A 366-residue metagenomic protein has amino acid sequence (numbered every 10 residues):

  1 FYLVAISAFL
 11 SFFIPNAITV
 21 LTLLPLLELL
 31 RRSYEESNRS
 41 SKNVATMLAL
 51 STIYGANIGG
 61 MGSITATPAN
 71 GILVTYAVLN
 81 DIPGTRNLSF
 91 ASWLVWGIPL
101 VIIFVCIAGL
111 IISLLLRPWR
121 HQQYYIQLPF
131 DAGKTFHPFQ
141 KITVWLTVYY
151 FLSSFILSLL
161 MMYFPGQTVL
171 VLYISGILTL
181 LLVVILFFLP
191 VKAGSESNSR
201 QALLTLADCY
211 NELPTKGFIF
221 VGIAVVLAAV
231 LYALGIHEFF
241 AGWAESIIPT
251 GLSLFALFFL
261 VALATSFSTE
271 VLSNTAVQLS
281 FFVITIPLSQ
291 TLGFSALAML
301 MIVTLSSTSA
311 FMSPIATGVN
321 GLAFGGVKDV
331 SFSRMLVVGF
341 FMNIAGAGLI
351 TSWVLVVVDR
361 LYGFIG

Functional and structural regions predicted by a protein language model:
F1-A5, T19, A49-L50, L94-I98 (+6 more regions): Hydrophobic alpha-helical transmembrane segments
F1-L27, T250-L288, L292, A296-L297 (+1 more regions): Hydrophobic alpha-helical transmembrane segments of multi-pass integral membrane proteins, predominantly secondary
F1-Y2, R32-S51, P83-W96, L292-M299 (+1 more regions): Membrane-interface alpha-helices at helix entry/exit sites of multi-pass transporters
A5-T19, R39-S41, I53-T65, L100-V105 (+4 more regions): Helix-loop-helix module between adjacent transmembrane segments
A8-F9, N57, F151, F155 (+4 more regions): Alpha-helical transmembrane segments of multipass membrane proteins
I18-E28, N43-L79, P99-Q127: Transmembrane-helix bundle segments that line or gate the permeation/cavity pathway in multi-pass membrane proteins
I18-R32, A49, G62-D81, F240-G242 (+3 more regions): Re-entrant/interfacial helical elements at transmembrane boundaries that shape and gate the permeation pathway
N80, S92-G242, V338-G366: Hydrophobic transmembrane alpha-helices of multi-pass small-molecule transporters
